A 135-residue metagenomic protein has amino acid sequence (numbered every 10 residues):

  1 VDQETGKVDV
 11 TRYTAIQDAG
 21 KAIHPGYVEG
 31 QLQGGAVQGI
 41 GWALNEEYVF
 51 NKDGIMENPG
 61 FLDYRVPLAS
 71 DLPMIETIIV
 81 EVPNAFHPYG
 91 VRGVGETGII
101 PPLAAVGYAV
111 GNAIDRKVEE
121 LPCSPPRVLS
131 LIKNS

Functional and structural regions predicted by a protein language model:
V1-S135: C-terminal catalytic domains of large/alpha subunits in multi-subunit enzymes
